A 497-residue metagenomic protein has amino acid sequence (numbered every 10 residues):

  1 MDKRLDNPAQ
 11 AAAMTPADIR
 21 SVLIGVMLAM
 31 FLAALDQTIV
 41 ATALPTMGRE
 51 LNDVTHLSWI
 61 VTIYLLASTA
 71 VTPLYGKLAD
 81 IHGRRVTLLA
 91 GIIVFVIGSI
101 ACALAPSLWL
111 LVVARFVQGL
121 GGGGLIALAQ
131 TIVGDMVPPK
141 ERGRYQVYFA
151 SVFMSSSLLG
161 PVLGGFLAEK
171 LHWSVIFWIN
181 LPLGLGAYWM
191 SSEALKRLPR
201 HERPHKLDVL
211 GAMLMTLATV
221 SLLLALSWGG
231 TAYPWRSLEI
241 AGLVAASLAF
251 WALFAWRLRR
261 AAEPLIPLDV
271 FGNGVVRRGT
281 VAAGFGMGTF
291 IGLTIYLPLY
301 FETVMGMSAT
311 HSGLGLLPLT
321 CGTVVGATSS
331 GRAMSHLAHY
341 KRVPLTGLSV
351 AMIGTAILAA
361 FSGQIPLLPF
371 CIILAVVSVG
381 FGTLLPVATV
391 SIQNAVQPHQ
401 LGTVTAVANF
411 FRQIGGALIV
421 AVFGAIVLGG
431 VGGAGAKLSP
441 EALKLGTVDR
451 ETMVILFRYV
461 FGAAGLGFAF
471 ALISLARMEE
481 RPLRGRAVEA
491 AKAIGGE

Functional and structural regions predicted by a protein language model:
M1-L35: Cytosolic juxtamembrane N-terminal segment immediately preceding the first transmembrane helix of multi-pass
A9-A13, A17, Y188-T216, T231 (+4 more regions): Flexible interhelical linker loops that connect adjacent transmembrane helices in multi-pass membrane transporters
V22-T42, V61, S151, L210 (+7 more regions): 12-transmembrane solute porter fold
A43-A70, V112, T310-L314: Extracellular/periplasmic helix-loop-helix junction of adjacent transmembrane segments in MFS-like secondary
M47-G48, L78-A79, L163-L171, L226 (+3 more regions): Interfacial helix-cap and linker-helix signal at transmembrane-aqueous boundaries of multi-pass secondary transporters
L66-A70, I100, M154, L158 (+4 more regions): Hydrophobic/small/kink-forming positions within alpha-helical transmembrane segments of polytopic membrane proteins
T72-L210, C321, P398: Helix-loop-helix hairpins in multi-pass membrane proteins, especially solute transporters
L181-R200, T216-W228, A246-R260, A471-E479: C-terminal membrane-cytosol helix-exit motif in multi-pass small-molecule transporters
